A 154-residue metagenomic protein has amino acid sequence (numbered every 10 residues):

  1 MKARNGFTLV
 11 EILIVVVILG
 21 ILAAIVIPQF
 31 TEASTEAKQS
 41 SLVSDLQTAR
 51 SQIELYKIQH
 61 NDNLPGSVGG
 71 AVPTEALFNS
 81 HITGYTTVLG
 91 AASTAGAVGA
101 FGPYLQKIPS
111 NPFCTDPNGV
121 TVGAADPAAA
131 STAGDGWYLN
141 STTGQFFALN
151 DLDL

Functional and structural regions predicted by a protein language model:
K2-T31: N-terminal single-pass transmembrane signal-anchor helix
E11, P28, P65, P103 (+1 more regions): Proline-centered helix-kink/hinge sites
V16, V43, R50: Conserved catalytic core of two-component sensor histidine kinases
A23, S51-Q52: Alpha-helical segments that scaffold the active site and NAD(P)H-binding pocket of short-chain dehydrogenase/reductase
Q29-Q47: Aliphatic-rich helix starts adjacent to a transmembrane/signal segment
I53-G102: Short, glycine/small-hydrophobic-rich surface segments
I108-L154: Short, surface-exposed interaction loops/tails
